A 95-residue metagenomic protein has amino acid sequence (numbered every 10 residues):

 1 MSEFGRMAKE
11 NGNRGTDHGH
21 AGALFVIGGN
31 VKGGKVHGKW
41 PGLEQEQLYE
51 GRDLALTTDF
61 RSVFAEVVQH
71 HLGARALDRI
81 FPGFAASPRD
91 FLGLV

Functional and structural regions predicted by a protein language model:
M1-V95: Feature marks hydrolase-like catalytic cores characterized by long aromatic- and Gly/Pro-rich stretches
